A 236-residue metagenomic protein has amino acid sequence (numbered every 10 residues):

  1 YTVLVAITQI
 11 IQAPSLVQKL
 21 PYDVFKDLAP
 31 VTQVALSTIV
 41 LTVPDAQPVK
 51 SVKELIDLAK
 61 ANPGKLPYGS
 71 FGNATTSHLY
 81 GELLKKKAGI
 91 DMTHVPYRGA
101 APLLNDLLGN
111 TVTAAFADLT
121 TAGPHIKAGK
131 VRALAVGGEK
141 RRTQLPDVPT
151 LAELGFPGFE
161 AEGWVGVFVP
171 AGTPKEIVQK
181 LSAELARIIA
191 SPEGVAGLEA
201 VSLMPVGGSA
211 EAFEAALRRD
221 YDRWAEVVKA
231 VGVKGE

Functional and structural regions predicted by a protein language model:
Y1-T2, I10-I11, S15-P102, L151 (+1 more regions): Hinge/capping helix and adjacent helix->loop/strand transition within the periplasmic-binding protein
Y1-V5, N62-L66, I90, L108-A117 (+2 more regions): Alpha-to-beta junction loops
I7-T8, D45, D118-T120, G138-E139 (+1 more regions): Short secondary-structure boundary segments
D23-Q33, G69, D91-V95, T113-A114 (+2 more regions): Short beta-strand->loop
S51, P96, T111, D118 (+5 more regions): Conserved functional loop/turn residues at catalytic and ligand-binding sites
L83, K87, A101-T111, T120-A128 (+1 more regions): Short helices/loops that flank or line small-molecule/ion binding pockets
K86-I90, K127, E153, K175-E236: An extracytoplasmic/periplasmic, membrane-proximal ligand-sensing/linker region
